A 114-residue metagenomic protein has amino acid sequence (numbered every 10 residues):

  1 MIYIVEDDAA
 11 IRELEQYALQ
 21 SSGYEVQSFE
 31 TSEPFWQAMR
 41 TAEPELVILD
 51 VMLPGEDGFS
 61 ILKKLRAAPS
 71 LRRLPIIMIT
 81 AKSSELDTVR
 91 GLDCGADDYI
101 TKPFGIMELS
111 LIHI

Functional and structural regions predicted by a protein language model:
E6: Conserved acidic carboxylate
R12, P54, R72, S84: The feature encodes the CheY-like receiver
E13-S21: Charged docking surfaces used in two-component/phosphorelay signaling
S28-L46: Acidic, metal-coordinating helix/loop segments flanking the phosphotransfer/catalytic sites of two-component signaling
D50, T80: Active-site residues of response regulator receiver
I112-I114: Conserved small/polar residues in nucleotide/adenosyl-binding loops
